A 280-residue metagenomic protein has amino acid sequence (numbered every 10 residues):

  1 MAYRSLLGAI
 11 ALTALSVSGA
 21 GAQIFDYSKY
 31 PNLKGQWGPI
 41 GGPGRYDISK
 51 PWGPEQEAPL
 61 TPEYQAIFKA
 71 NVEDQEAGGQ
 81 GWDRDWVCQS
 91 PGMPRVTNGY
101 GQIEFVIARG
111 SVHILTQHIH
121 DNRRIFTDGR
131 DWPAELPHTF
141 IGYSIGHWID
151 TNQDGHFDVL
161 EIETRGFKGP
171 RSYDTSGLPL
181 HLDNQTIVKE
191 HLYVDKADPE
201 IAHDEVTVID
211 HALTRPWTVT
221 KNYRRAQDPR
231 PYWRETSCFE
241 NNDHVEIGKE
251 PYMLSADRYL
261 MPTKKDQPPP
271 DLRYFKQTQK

Functional and structural regions predicted by a protein language model:
M1-Y3: N-terminal secretory signal peptides that target proteins for export/translocation
G8-S16: Bacterial N-terminal signal peptides
G21-K280: PEST-like low-complexity, intrinsically disordered acidic/proline/serine-rich tracts that flank trafficking/processing
